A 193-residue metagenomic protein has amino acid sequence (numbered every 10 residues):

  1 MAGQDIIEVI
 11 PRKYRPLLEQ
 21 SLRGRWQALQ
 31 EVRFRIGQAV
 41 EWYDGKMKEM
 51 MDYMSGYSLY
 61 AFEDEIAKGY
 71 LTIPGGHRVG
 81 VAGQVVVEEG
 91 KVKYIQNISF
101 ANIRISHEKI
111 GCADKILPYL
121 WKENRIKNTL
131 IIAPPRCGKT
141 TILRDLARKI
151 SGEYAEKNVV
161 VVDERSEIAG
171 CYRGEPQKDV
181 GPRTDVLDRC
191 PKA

Functional and structural regions predicted by a protein language model:
M1-G75: N-terminal accessory targeting/assembly segments
V32, V81, D163: Residue-level signature of catalytic and energy-coupling elements of molecular machines, predominantly ATP/GTP-dependent
L59-I126: P-loop NTP-binding catalytic core
I131: Hydrophobic anchor at the beta1->P-loop junction of P-loop NTPases
P135: The conserved Walker
K139: Conserved lysine of the Walker
I142, L146: Hydrophobic positions on the alpha1 helix immediately C-terminal to the Walker A/P-loop
I150-K192: P-loop NTPase switch/communication element
